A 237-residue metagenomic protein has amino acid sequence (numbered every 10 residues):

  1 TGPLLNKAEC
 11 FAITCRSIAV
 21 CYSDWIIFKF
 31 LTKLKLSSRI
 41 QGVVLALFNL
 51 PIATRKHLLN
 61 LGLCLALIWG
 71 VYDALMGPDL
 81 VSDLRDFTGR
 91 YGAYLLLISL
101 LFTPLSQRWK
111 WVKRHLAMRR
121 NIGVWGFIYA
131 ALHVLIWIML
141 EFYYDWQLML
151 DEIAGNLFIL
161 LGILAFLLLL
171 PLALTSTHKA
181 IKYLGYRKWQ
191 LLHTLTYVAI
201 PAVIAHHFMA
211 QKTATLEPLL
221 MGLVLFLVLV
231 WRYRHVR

Functional and structural regions predicted by a protein language model:
G2, R16, L95-S99: Short amphipathic alpha-helical segments
G2-C10: Extreme N-terminal basic, low-complexity initiation segments that serve as generic localization/processing leaders
A8, S17, I40-G42: Positively charged, low-complexity intrinsically disordered regions
I13-R16, K29, T213: Extended rod-forming repeat segments used as scaffolds/tethers
L31-R237: Membrane-embedded alpha-helical bundles that constitute the cytochrome b-like, heme-associated redox core of multi-pass
